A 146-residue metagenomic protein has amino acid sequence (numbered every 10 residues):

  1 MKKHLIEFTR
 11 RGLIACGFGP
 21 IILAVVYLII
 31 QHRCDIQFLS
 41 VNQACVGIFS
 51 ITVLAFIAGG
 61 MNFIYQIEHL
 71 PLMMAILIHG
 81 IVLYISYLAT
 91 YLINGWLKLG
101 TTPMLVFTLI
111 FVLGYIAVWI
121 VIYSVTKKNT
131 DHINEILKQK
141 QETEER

Functional and structural regions predicted by a protein language model:
M1-R33: N-terminal signal-anchor transmembrane alpha-helix
L13-F18, F49-S50, A75-L83: Select subsegments of transmembrane alpha-helices in polytopic membrane proteins, especially boundary-proximal
F18, I22-V26, L54, A58 (+3 more regions): Alpha-helical transmembrane segments of multipass membrane proteins
I29-L72: Membrane-helix boundary/interface segments in integral membrane proteins
F38-A44, M74, G100-I110: Non-cytosolic membrane-interface motifs at loop->transmembrane helix junctions
H79-M104: C-terminal halves and exits of single transmembrane alpha-helices
V112-H132: Membrane-water interface at the C-terminal end of transmembrane alpha helices
H132-R146: Short, highly charged, low-complexity non-transmembrane loops/tails of multi-pass membrane proteins
